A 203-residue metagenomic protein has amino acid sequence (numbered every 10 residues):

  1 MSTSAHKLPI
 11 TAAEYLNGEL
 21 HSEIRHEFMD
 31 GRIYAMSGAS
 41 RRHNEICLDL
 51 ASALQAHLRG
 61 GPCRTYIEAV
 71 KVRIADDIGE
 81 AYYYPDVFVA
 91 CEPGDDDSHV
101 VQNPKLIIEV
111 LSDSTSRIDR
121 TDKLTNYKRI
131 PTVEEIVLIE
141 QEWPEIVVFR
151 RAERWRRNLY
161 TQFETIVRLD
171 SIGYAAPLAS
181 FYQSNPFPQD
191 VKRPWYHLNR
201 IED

Functional and structural regions predicted by a protein language model:
M1-D203: Gly/Pro/Ser/Thr-rich low-complexity, intrinsically disordered segments predominantly at protein N-termini
